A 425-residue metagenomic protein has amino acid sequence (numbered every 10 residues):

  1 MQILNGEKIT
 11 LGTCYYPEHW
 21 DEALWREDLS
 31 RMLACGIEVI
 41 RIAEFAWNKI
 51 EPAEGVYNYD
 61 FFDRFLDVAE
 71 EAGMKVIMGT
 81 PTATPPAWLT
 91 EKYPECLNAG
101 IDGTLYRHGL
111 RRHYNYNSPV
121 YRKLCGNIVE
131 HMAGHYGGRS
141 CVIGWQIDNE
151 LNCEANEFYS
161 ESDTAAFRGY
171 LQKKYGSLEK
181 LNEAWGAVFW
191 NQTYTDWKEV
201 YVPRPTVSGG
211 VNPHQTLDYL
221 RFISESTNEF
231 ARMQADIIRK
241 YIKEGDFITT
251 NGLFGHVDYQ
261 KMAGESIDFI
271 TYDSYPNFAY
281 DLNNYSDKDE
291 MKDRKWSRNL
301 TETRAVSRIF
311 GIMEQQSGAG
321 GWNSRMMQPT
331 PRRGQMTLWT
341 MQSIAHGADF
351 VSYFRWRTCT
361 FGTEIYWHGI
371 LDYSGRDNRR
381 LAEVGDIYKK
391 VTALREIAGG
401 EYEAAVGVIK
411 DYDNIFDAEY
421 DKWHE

Functional and structural regions predicted by a protein language model:
M1-L24, L29-E38, Y285: An acidic-aromatic substrate-binding cleft motif
E7-L11, G36-E38, E70-V76, G138-I143 (+5 more regions): Short, well-ordered coil/turn segments that N-cap beta-strands
T10-E22, A43-F62, R107-G126, L151-N156 (+6 more regions): The substrate-binding groove and active-site-proximal loops of carbohydrate-active enzymes, especially glycoside
T13, M32, I40, A69 (+10 more regions): Conserved, mostly hydrophobic/aromatic
H19-A34, C125-H131, G252-A263, R332-M341: Short, acidic/polar
R26-Y106, E130-A133, Q234-I242: Aromatic-lined substrate-binding rim segments of carbohydrate-active enzymes
D102-F269, D273-D293, R298: Polysaccharide-binding and catalytic clefts of secreted carbohydrate-active enzymes
V200, R204, R232, E244 (+2 more regions): Carbohydrate-binding surfaces of carbohydrate-active enzymes
